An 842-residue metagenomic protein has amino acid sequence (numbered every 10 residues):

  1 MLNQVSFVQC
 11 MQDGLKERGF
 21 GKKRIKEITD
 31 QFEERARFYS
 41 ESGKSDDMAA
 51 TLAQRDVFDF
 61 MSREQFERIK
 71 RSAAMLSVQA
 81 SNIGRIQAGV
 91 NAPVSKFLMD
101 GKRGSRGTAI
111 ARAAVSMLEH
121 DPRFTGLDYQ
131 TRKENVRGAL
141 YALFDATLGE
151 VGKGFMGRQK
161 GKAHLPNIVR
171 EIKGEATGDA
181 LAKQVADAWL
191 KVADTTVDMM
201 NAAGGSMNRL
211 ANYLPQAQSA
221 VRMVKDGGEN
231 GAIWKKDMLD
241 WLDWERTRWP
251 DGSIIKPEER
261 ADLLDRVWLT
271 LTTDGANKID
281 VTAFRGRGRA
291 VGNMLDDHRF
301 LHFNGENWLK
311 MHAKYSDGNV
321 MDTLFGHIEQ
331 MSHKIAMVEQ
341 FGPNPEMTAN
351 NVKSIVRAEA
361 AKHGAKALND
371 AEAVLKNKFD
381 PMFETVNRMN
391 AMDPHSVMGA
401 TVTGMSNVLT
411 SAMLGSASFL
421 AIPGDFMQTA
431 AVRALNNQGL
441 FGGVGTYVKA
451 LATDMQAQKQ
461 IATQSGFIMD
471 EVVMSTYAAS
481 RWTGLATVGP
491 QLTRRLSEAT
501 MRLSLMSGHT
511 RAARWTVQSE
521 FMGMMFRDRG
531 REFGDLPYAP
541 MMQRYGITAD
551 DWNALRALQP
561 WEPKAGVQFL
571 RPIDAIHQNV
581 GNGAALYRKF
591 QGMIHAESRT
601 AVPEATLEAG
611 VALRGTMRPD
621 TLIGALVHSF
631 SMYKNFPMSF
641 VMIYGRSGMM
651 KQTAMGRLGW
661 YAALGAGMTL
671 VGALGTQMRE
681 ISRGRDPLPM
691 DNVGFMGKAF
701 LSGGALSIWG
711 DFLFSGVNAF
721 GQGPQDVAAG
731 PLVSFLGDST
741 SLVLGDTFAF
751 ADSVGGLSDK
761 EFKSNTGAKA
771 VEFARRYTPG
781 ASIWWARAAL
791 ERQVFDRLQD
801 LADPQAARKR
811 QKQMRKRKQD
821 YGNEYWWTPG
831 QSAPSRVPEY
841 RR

Functional and structural regions predicted by a protein language model:
L2-T195, R209, P215-V224: Low-complexity, small/polar and acidic-rich linker and loop segments
Y141, G443-Q458, K698-S702, S758-R775: Short, mixed-charge aromatic SLiMs
W189-L190, S219-H327, M331, I335-A336: Long, charge-dense tracts
Q216-G227, V448-M455, R657, A802-A806 (+1 more regions): Eukaryote-specific, cytoplasm-facing alpha-helical/coiled-coil scaffolding segments in long proteins
F300, N304-F419, G424-M696: Hydrophobic, often aromatic-rich secondary-structure segments at membrane interfaces
Y644-S758: Short low-complexity linker/loop segments enriched in small residues
F748-R842: Hydrophobic alpha-helical segments
